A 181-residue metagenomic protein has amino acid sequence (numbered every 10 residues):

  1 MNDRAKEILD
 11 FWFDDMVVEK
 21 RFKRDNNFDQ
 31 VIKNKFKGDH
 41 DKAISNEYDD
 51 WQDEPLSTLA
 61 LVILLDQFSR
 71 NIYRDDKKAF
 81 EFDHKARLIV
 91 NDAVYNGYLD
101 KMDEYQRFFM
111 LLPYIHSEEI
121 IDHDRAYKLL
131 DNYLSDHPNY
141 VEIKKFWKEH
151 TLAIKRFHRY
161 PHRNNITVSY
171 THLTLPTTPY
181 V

Functional and structural regions predicted by a protein language model:
K6-N34: N-terminal export signals and maturation junctions of secreted/periplasmic proteins
K33-D53, K85-G97: Short amphipathic alpha-helical segments and their helix-coil junctions
D49-L59, L99-Y105: Structural motif
S57-F68: Amphipathic alpha-helical regulatory regions
N71-K101: Helix-adjacent hinge/juxtasegments
L99-K101, Y105-D136: Acidic/histidine-rich alpha-helical segments that form the ligand environment of transition-metal centers
T171-T177: Conserved small/polar residues in nucleotide/adenosyl-binding loops
